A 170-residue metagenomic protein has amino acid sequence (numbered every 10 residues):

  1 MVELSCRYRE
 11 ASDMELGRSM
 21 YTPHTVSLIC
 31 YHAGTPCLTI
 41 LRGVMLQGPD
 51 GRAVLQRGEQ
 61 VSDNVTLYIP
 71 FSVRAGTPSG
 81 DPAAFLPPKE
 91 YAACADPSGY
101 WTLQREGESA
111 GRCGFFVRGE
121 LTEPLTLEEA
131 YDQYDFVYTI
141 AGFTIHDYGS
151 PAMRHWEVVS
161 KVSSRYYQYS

Functional and structural regions predicted by a protein language model:
M1-S79, H146-G149, R154-S170: N-terminal disorder-to-order initiation segments that are Gly/Lys/Arg-biased and fold into the first beta/loop/alpha
P82-A141: Short, acidic/charged, Gly/Pro-enriched secondary-structure junctions
